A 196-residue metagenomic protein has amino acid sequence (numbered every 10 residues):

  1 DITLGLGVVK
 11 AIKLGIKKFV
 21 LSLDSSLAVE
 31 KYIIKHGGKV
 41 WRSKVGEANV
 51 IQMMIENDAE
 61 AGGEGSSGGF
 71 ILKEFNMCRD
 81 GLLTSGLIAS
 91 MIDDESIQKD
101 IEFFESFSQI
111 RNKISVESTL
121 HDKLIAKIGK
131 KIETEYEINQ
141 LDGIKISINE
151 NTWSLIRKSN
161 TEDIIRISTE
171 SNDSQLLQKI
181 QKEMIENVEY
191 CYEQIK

Functional and structural regions predicted by a protein language model:
I2-K10: Cysteine protease catalytic core and zymogen-processing segment of caspase-like enzymes
K13-K196: Phosphate-binding and adjacent anionic-ligand microenvironments
